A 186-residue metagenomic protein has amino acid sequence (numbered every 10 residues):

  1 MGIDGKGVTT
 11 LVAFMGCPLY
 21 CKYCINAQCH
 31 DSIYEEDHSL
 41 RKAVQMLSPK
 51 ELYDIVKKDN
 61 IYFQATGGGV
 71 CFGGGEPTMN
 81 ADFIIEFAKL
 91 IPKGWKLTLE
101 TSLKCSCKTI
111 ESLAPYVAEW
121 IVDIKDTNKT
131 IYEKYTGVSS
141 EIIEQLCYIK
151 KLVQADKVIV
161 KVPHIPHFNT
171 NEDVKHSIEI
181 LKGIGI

Functional and structural regions predicted by a protein language model:
M1-M46, K58-Q64: N-terminal [4Fe-4S]-dependent radical SAM core
K50: Alpha/beta-hydrolase active-site loop
Y53, K57-I186: Conserved AdoMet/S-adenosylmethionine-binding subsite of the radical SAM
